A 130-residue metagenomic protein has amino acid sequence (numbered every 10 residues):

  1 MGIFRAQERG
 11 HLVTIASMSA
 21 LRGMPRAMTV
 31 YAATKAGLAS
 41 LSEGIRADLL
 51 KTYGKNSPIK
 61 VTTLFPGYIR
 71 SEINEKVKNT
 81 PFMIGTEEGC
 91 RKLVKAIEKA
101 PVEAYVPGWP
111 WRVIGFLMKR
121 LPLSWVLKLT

Functional and structural regions predicted by a protein language model:
M1-A6, A47: Amphipathic alpha-helical dimer-interface segment in Rossmann-like NAD(P)H-dependent oxidoreductases
S17: Residue(s) in the substrate-gating loop at a strand-loop-helix junction that position the organic substrate next
R22-G23, G44-I59: Active-site-adjacent segment of SDR/Rossmann-fold oxidoreductases
Y31: Catalytic tyrosine of NAD(P)H-dependent dehydrogenase/reductases that use a Tyr as the general acid/base
T34: Active-site helix of classical SDR
G37-L49, L64: Hydrophobic alpha-helix immediately C-terminal to the catalytic Tyr-X-X-X-Lys motif of short-chain
T63, K78-K119: C-terminal helical subdomain
P66-K76: Short, flexible catalytic-loop segment of classical short-chain dehydrogenase/reductase
